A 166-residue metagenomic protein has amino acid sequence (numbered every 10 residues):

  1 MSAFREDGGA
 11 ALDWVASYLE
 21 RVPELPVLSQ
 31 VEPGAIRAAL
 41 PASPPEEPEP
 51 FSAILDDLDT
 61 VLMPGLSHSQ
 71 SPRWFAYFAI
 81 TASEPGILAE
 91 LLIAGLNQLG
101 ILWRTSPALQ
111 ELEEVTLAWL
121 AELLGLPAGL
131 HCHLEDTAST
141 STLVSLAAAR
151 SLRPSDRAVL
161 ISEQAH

Functional and structural regions predicted by a protein language model:
M1-G129: N-terminal entrance/gating region of PLP-dependent enzymes' catalytic architecture
H68, H131-H133, H166: Histidine (H) residue identity feature
I80-A82, T137-T140, Q164-A165: Short, internal active-site loops enriched in acidic
T105, C132-A138, A158-S162: Conserved short loop/turn motifs at secondary-structure junctions
E113, L117, L130-P154: Conserved beta-loop-alpha segment that forms the PLP phosphate-binding cup at the N-terminus of a helix
S151-H166: Conserved PLP-anchoring active-site segment centered on the Schiff-base-forming lysine
